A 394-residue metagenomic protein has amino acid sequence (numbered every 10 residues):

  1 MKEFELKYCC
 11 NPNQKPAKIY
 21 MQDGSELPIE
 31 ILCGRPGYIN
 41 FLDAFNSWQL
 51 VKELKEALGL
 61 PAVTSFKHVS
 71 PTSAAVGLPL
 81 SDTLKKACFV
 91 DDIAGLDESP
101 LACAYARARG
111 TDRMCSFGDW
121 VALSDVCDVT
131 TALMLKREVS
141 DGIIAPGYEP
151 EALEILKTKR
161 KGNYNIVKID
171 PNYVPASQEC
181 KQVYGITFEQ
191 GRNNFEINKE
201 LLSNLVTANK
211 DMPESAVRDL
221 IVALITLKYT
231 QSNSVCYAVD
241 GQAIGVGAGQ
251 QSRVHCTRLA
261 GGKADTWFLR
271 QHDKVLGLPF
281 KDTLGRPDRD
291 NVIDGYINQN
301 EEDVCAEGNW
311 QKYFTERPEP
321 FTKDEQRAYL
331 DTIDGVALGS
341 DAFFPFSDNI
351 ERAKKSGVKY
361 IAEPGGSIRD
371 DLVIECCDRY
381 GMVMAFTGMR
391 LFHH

Functional and structural regions predicted by a protein language model:
M1-L201, A216-S234: Active-site loops and adjacent core secondary-structure elements that bind or stabilize anionic groups
E53, Y229, T266-R270, K355 (+1 more regions): Conserved helix-loop functional segments at active or binding sites
A57-S65, I166-I169, S232-V239, L269-F280 (+1 more regions): Flexible, glycine/charged-enriched surface loops at secondary-structure junctions
S70, C127, V239-D240, F344 (+1 more regions): Active-site-proximal loop/turn and secondary-structure-junction residues that shape catalytic pockets, frequently
T72-M114, I244-F343: Glycine- and Gly-Pro-enriched alpha-helical subdomains that act as flexible, kink-prone "lid/hinge" or packing modules
D119, L123-S124, R137-V167, N172-V174 (+4 more regions): C-terminal binding/interaction regions
V126, L205-S215, F344: Bateman/CBS regulatory modules and CBS-like beta-alpha motifs in cytosolic regions of diverse proteins
S177-M212, R270-N291: Substrate-contacting helices/loops that form the catalytic groove of nucleic-acid and nucleotide-polymer processing
